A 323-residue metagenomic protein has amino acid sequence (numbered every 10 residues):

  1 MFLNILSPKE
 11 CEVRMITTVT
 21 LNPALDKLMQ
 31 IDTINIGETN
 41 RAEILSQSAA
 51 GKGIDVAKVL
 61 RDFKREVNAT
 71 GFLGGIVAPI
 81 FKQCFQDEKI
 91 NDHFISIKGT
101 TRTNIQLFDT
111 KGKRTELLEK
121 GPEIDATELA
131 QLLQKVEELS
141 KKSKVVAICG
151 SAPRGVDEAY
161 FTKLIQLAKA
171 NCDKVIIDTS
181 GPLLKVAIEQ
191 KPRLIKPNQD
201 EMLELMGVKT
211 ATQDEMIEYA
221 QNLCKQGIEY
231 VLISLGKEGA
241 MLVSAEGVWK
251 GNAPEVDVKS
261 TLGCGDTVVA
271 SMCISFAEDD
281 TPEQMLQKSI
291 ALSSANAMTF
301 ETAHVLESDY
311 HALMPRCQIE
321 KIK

Functional and structural regions predicted by a protein language model:
F2-R14: Short, Lys/Arg-enriched N-terminal segments with co-localized hydrophobic residues within the first ~10-30 amino acids
V13-N35: Positively charged, low-complexity intrinsically disordered leader regions
R41-T101: Substrate-binding N-lobe of the ribokinase-like
L107-K142: Conserved phosphate-binding/catalytic loop of the ribokinase/pfkB sugar-kinase fold
E116-L118, S143-S151, D178, K196-E201: Short beta-strands and strand-loop turn motifs
A159-E246: Conserved phosphate/ATP/ADP-binding segment of small-molecule kinases
K185, Q213-K323: Conserved phosphate-binding/catalytic region of the ribokinase-like
